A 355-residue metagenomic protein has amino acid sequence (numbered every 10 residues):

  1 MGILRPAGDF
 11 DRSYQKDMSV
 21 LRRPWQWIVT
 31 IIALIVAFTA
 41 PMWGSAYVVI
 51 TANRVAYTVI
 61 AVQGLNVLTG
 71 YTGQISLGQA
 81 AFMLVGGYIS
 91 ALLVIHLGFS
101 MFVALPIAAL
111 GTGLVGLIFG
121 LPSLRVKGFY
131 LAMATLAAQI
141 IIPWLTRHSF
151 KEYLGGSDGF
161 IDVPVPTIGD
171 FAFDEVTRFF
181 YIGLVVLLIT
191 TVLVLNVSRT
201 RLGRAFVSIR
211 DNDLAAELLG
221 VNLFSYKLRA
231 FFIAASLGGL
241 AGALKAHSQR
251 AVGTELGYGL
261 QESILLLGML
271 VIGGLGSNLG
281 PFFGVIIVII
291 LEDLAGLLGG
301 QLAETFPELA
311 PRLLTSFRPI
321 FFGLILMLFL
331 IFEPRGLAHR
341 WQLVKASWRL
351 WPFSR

Functional and structural regions predicted by a protein language model:
M1-R355: Transmembrane alpha-helices and adjacent helix-loop boundaries
